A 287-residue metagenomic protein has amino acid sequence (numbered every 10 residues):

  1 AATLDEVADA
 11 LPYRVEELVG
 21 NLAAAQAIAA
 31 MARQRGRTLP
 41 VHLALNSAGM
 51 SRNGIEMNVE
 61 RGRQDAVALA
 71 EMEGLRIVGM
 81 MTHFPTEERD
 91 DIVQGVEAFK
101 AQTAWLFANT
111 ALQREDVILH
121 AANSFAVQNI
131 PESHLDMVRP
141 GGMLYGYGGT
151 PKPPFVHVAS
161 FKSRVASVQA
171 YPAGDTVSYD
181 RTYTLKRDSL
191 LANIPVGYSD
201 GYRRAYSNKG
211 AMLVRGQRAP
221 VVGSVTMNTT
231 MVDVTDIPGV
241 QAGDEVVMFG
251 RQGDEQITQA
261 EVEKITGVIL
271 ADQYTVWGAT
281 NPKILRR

Functional and structural regions predicted by a protein language model:
A1-V15, V19-A24, V127-N129: N-terminal active-site wall of soluble small-molecule enzyme domains
E16, T38, R218: Residue-level detector of anion-binding/catalytic polar loops
L22, L45, G142, G250: Short secondary-structure boundary segments
Q26, A30-M31, R35, P40 (+1 more regions): Active-site loop/helix belt of alpha/beta enzymes
R33-R35, H42, A111-Q113, I130-P131 (+6 more regions): Solvent-exposed alpha-helices and their adjacent loops that cap or buttress functional pockets in soluble metabolic
H42-A44, G79, H120, R139 (+4 more regions): Conserved beta-strand segments that form the floor/walls of ligand-binding pockets within enzyme and binding domains
A170-R287: C-terminal accessory subdomain/extension
